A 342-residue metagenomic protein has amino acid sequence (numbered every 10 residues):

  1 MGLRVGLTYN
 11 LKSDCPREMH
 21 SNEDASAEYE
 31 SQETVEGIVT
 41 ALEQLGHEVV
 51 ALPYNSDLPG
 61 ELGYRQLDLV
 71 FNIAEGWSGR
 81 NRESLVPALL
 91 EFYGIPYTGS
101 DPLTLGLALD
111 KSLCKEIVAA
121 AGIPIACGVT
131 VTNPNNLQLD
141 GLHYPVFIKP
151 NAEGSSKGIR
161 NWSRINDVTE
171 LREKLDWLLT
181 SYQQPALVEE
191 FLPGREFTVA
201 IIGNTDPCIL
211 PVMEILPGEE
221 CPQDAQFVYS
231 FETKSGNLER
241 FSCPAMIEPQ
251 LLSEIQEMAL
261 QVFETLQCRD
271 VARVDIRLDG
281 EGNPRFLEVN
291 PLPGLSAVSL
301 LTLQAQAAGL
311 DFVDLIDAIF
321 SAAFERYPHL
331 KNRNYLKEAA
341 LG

Functional and structural regions predicted by a protein language model:
M1-T8, Y64-Q66, G106-L187, P193-R195: Active-site nucleotide/adenylate-binding loops and adjacent lid/helix of ATP-dependent enzymes
M1-Y97, L103, L107-L109, L113 (+4 more regions): ATP-binding N-terminal substructure of ATP-dependent carboxylate-amine bond-forming enzymes
D14-E18, G154-S156, A297-V298: Short acidic/His/Gly/Ser-rich catalytic and metal-binding motifs that mark active-site loops of diverse hydrolases
S21-A27, R160-I165, T302-Q304: Short glycine-enriched, charge-decorated loop/helix-capping segments at active-site entrances that position
V49, P96-Y97, I125, V146 (+1 more regions): Hydrophobic beta-strand scaffold residues
I117-G122, E248-G342: ATP-dependent carboxylate activation and anion-phosphoryl transfer catalytic cores that bind Mg-ATP to form
V168-E257, G280-R285: Phosphate-binding site of ATP-dependent enzymes
